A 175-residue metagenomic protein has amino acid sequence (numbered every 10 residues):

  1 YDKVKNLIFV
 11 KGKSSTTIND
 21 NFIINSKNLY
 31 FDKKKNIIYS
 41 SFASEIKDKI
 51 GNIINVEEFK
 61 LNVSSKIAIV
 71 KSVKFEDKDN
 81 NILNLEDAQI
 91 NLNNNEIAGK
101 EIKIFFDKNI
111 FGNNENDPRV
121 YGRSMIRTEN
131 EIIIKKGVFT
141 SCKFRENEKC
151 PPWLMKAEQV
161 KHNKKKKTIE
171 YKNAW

Functional and structural regions predicted by a protein language model:
Y1-W175: Structural signature for solvent-exposed beta-strand/loop edge elements and short helix-capping sites, enriched
